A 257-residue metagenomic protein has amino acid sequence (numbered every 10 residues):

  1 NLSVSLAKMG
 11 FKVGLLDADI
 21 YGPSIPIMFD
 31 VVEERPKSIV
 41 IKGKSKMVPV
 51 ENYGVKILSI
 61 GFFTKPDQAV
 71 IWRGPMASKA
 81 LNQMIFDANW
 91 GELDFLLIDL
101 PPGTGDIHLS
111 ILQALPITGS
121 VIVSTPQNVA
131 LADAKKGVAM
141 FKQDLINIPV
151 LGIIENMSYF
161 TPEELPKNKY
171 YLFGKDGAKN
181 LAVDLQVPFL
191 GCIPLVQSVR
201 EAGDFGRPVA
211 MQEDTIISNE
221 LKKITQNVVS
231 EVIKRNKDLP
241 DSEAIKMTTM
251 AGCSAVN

Functional and structural regions predicted by a protein language model:
L2, I20-Y21, R73-A80, G103-I107 (+5 more regions): Helical mechanochemical/support elements of P-loop NTPase systems and associated helical scaffolds
S3, A7, L112: Gly/Ala-rich phosphate-binding loop of Rossmann-like dinucleotide-binding domains, activating on the conserved
L6, F11-D67: Phosphate-binding loop that captures ATP/GTP phosphates
D17, I25, L58, L81 (+6 more regions): Residue-level signature of catalytic and energy-coupling elements of molecular machines, predominantly ATP/GTP-dependent
G61-I111: Phosphate-binding/switch loop-helix module in NTP-utilizing enzymes
W90, D94-F95, P101-D204: Conserved catalytic-core segment of NTP-binding enzymes
I148, Y171-Q197, D214-N257: C-terminal accessory "lid"/substrate-recognition subdomains
G203-I217: C-terminal boundary of histidine-terminating zinc-finger modules
